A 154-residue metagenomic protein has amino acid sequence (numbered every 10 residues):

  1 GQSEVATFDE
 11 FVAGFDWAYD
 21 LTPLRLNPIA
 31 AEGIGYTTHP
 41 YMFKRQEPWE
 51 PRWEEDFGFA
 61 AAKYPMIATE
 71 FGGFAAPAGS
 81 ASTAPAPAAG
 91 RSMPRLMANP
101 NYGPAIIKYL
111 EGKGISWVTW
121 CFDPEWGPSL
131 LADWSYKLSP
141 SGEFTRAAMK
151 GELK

Functional and structural regions predicted by a protein language model:
G1-I115, L130-G142, A147: Extracellular glycoside hydrolase catalytic/binding regions
D16, C121-G127: Short, solvent-exposed turn/loop segments enriched in Gly/Ser/Thr/Pro and often Arg
L153-K154: Short, solvent-exposed mixed-charge patches
